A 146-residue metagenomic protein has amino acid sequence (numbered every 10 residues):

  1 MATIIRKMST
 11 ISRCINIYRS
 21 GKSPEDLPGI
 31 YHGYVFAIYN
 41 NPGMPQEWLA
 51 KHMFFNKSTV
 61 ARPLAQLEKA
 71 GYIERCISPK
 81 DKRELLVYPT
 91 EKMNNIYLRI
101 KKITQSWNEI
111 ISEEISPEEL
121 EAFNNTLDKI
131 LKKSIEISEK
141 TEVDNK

Functional and structural regions predicted by a protein language model:
M1-E25: N-terminal leader segment of winged-helix/HTH proteins
S9, F36-N40, K101: Short, locally clustered residues in the helix-turn-helix/winged-helix DNA-binding domain
S12, Y97, L131-I135: A structural signal for well-ordered alpha-helices, especially hydrophobic packing surfaces of coiled-coils
I15, P42, G71, T104 (+2 more regions): A general structural signal marking secondary-structure boundaries and capping sites
N16, A65-N125: Charged, amphipathic alpha-helical coiled-coil/dimerization segments
N16-T59: N-terminal helix-turn-helix DNA-binding core of bacterial DNA-binding proteins
A50-A70, A122, T126, D144: Long, contiguous secondary-structure blocks with strong helical propensity
P117-K146: C-terminal regulatory/oligomerization modules of transcriptional regulators
